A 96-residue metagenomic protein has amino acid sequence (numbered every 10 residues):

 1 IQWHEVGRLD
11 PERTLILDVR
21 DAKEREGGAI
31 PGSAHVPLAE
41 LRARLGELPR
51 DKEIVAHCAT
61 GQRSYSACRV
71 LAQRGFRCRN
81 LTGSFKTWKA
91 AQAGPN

Functional and structural regions predicted by a protein language model:
I1-L15, V19-N96: Rhodanese-like catalytic fold shared by cysteine-dependent sulfurtransferases and DSP/PTP-type phosphatases
